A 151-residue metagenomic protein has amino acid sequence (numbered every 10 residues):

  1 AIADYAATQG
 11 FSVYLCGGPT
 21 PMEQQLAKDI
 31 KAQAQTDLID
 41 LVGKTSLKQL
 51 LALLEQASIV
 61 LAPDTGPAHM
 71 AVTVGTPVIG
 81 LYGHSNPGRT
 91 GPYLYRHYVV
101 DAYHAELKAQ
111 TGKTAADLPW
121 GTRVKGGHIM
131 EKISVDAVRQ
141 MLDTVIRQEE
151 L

Functional and structural regions predicted by a protein language model:
A1-P87: Donor-binding and catalytic core of enzymes assembling or modifying cell-surface/extracellular glycoconjugates
A32, D40-L41, V72-E150: Nucleotide-sugar donor-binding patch of glycosyltransferase catalytic domains
